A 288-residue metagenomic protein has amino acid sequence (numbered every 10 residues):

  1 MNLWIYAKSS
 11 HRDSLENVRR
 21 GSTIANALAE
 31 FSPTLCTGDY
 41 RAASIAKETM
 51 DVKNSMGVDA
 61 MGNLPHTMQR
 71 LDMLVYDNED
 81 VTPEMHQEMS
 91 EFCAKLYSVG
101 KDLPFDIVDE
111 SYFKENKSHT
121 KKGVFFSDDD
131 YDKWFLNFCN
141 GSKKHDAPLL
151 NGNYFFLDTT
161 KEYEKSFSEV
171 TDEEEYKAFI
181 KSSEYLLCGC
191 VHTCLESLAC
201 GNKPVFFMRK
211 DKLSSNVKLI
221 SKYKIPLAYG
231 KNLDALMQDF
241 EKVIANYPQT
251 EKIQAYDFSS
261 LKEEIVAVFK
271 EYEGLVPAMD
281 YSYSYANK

Functional and structural regions predicted by a protein language model:
M1-N54, S282-K288: N-terminal pre-catalytic "stem/leader" segment of glycosyltransferase-like enzymes
I5-H11, Y76, K95-L157: Active-site donor-nucleotide binding/catalytic segment of nucleotide-sugar enzymes
C36-A42, E48-T49, K144-T171: Catalytic donor nucleotide-activated moiety binding site of glycosyltransferases and closely related
K53-A60, S168-D172, I225-A235: Short acidic-hydrophobic, aromatic-tinged amphipathic segments that line or gate anion-handling sites
N54-C93: Extended catalytic core of nucleotide-activated donor transferases of GT-like folds
T160-C200, V205, R209-L213: Donor nucleotide-activated moiety binding/catalytic core segment of transferases that use nucleotide-activated donors
C194-I253: Catalytic binding pocket for nucleotide-activated donors in carbohydrate/polymer assembly enzymes
A255-K288: C-terminal alpha-helical cap of glycosyltransferases
